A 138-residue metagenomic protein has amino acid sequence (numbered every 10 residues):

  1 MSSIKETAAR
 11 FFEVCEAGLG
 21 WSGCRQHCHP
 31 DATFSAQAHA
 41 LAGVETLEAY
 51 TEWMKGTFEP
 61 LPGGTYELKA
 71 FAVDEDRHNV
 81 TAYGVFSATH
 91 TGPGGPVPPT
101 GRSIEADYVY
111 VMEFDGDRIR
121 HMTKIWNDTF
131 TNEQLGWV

Functional and structural regions predicted by a protein language model:
M1-V138: C-terminal and inter-domain tail/linker signature
